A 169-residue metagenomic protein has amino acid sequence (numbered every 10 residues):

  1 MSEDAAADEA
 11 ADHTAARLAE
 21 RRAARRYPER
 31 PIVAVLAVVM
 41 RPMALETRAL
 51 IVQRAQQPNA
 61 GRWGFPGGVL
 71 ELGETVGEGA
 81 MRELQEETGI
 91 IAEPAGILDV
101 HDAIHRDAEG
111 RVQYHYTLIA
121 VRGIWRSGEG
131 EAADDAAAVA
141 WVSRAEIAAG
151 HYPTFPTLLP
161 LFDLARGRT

Functional and structural regions predicted by a protein language model:
S2-V38, P42-A44, R111: Acidic, metal-coordinating catalytic segment for phosphate/diphosphate chemistry, firing primarily on the Nudix
A37, I97, V121-G123: A structural signal for short, well-ordered beta-strand segments
P42, I97-D102: Residue-level recognition of beta-strand microenvironments
R48-A49: Entry beta-strands of beta-propeller and related beta-repeat scaffolds
P58-W63: A conserved beta-turn-beta hairpin within the catalytic core of GNAT-like acetyltransferases that forms part
L70-E93, A103-P156: Unchanged
T157-T169: Charged phosphate-binding loop/patch that engages nucleotide di/tri-phosphates or the phosphate backbone of nucleic
